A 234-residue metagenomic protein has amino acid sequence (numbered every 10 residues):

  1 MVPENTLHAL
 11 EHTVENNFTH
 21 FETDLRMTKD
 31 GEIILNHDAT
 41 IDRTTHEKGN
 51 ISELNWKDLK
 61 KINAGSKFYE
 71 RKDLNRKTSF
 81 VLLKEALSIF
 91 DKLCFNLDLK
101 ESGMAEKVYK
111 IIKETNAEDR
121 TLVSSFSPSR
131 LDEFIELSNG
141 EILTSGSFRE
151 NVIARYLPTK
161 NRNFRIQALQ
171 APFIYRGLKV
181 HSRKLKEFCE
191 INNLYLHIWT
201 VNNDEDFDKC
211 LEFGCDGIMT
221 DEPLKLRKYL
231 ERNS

Functional and structural regions predicted by a protein language model:
M1-S234: Phosphate-group recognition and catalysis centered on beta-loop-alpha active-site segments
